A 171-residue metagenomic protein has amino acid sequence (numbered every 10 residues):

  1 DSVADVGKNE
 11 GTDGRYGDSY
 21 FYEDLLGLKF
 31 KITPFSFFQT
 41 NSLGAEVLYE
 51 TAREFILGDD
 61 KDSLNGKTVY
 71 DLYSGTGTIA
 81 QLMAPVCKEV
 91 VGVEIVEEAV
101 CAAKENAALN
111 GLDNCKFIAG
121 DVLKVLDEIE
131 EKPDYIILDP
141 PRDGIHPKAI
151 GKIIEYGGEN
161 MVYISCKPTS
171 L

Functional and structural regions predicted by a protein language model:
D1-L138, D143, K148-G151: Accessory RNA-recognition modules of RNA-modification enzymes
G151-E155, E159-L171: C-terminal substrate-binding/active-site "lid" region of AdoMet-derived donor-dependent transferases
